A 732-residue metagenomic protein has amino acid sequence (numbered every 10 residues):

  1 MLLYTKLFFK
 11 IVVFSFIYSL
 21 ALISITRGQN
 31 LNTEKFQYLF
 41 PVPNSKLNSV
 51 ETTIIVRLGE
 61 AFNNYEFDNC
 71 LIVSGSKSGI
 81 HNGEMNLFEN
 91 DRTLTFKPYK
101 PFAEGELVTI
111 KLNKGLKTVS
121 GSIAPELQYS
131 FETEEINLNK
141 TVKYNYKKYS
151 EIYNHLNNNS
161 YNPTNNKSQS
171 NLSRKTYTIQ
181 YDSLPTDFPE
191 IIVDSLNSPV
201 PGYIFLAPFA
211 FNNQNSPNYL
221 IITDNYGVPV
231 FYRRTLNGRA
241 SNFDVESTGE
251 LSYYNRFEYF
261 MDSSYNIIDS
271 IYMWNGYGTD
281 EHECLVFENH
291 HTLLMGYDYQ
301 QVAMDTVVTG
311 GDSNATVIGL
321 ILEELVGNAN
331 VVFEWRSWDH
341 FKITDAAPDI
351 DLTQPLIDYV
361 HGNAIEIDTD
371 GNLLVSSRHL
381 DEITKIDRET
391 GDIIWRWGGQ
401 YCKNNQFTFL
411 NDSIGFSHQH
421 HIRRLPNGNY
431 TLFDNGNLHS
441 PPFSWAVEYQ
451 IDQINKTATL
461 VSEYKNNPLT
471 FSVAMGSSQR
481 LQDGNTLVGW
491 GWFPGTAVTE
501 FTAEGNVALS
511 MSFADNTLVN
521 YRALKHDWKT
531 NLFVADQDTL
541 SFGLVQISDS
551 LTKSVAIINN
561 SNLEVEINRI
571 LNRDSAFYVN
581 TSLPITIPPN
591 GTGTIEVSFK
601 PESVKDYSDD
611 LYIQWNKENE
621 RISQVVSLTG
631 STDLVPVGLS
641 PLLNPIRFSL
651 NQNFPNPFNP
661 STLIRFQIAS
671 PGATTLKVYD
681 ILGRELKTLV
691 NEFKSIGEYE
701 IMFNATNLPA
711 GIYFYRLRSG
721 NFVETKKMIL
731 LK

Functional and structural regions predicted by a protein language model:
Q29-Y149, E620: Acidic, low-complexity Ser/Thr/Gly/Pro-rich repeat segments typical of extracellular/periplasmic and surface-exposed
N30, L184-I192, D527-L544, T629-N653 (+1 more regions): Residue-level detector of functionally pivotal "anchor" positions at catalytic/ligand-binding pockets or at interdomain
I136-D536: Histidine-/acidic-rich catalytic cores in large beta-rich domains
K529-N560, E602-V604: Beta-sheet-dominated interaction scaffolds and their linkers
N562-E596: Surface-exposed binding patches on compact interaction domains or structured appendages
S603-D633: Terminal connector regions
V637-F654, F658-V678, T688, E700-T706 (+1 more regions): Glycine-centered coil/turn sites that cap beta-strands in beta-rich domains
M702, T706-K732: C-terminal tail/sorting-segment detector
